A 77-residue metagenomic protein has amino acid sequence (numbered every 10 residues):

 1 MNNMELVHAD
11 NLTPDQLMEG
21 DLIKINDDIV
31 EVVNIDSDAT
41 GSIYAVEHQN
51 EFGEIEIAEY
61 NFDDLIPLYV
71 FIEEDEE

Functional and structural regions predicted by a protein language model:
M1-M18: Mixed-charge, Lys/Arg-rich low-complexity intrinsically disordered regions
M1-N2, I23, Q49: Generic cytosolic/nucleocytoplasmic N-terminal low-complexity/intrinsically disordered segments
A9, M18, G41, D63-V70: Generic preference for hydrophobic/aromatic residues in regular secondary structure cores
Q16, L22-I23, S37: Residue-level "contact hotspot" at macromolecular interaction interfaces
M18-E19, E56: Residue-level marker for the onset of beta-strands and adjacent loop->beta junctions in well-ordered domains
I29-Y60: Basic/aromatic-rich interaction segments and small domains that mediate binding to polyanionic partners
I55-E77: Intrinsically disordered, low-complexity, charged/polar segments
